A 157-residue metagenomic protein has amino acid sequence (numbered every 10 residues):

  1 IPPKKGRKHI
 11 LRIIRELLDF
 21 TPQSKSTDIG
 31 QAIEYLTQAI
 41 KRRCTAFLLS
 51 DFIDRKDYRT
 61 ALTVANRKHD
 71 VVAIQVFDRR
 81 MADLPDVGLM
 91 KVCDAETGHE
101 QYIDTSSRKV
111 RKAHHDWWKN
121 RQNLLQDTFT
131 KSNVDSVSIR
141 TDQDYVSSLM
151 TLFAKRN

Functional and structural regions predicted by a protein language model:
I1-L11: A short alpha->loop->secondary-structure connector
K4, D19, Q23, K112 (+1 more regions): Charge-dense, low-complexity intrinsically disordered segments
H9-C44, K56, D78: Von Willebrand factor
Q38-R42, D54, T60-N157: Von Willebrand factor type A / integrin I
T45-D51: Acidic beta-strand-to-loop metal/phosphate-binding motif
